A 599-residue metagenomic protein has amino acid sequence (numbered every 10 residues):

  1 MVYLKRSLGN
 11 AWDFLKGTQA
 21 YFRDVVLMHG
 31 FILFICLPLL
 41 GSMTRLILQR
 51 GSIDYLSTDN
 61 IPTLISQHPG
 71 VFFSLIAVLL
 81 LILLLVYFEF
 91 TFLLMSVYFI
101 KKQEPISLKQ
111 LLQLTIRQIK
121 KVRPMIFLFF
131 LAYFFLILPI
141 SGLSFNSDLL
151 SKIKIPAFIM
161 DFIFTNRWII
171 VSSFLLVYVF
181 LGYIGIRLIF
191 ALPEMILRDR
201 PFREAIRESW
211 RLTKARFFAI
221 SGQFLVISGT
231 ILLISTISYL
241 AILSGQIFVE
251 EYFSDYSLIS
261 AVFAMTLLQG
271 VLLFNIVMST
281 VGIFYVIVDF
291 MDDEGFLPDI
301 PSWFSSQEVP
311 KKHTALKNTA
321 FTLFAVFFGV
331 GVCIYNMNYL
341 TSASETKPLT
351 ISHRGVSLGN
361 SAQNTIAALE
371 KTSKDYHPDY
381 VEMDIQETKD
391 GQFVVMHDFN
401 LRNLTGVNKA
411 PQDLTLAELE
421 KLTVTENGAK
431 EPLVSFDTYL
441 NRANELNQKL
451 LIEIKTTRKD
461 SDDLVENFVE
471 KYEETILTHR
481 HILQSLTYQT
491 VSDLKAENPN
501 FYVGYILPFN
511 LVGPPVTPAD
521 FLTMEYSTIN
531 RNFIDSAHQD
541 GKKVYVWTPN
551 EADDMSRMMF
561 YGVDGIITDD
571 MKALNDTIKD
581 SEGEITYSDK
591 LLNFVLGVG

Functional and structural regions predicted by a protein language model:
M1-F164, W168-I170, I186-I189, E194-M195 (+4 more regions): Helix-coil boundary and N-terminal low-complexity module in membrane systems
S147-S151, A241-S257: Juxtamembrane "helix-exit" motif on the non-cytosolic side of transmembrane helices
V171-R187: A structural motif
R198-R203, G359-Q363: Active-site metal-coordination segments of metallo-dependent hydrolases
Q223-S235, G391: Charge-dense, low-complexity polyampholytic segments
T230-E250, D398: Outer-membrane beta-barrel domain signature
Y256-L272: Loop-to-helix entry and N-terminal half of a specific, functionally important transmembrane alpha helix in multi-pass
F296-G599: Phosphate-group recognition and catalysis centered on beta-loop-alpha active-site segments
